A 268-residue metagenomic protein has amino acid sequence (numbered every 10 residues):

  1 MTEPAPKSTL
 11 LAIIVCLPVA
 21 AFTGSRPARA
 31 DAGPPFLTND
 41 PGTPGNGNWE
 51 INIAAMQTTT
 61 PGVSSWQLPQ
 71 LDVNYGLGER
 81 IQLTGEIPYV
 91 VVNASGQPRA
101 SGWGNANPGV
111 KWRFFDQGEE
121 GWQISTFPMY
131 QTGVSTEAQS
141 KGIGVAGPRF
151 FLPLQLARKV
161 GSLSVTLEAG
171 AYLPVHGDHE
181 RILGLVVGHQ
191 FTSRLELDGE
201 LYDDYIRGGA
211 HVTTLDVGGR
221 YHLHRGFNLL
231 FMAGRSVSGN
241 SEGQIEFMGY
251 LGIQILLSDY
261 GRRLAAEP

Functional and structural regions predicted by a protein language model:
T2-V15: Bacterial N-terminal signal peptides that target proteins for export
A5, G24, G109-K111: Generic N-terminal leader/processing signal
P18-P27: C-terminal segment of classical bacterial N-terminal signal peptides
A28-P268: Transmembrane beta-barrel domains of Gram-negative outer membranes and organellar outer membranes
